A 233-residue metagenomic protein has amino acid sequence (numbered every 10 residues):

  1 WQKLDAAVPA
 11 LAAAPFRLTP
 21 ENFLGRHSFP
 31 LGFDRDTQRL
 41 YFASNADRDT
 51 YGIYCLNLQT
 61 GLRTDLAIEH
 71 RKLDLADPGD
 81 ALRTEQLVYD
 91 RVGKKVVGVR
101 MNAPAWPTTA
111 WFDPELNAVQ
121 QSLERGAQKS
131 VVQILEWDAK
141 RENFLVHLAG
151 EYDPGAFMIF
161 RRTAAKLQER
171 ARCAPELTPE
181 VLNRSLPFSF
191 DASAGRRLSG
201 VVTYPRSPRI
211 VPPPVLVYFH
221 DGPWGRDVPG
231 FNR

Functional and structural regions predicted by a protein language model:
W1-S199, T203-P212, P223-R233: Peripheral, non-catalytic segments that deliver or gate enzyme domains
Y218-D221: Structural cue for short, hydrophobic secondary-structure segments
